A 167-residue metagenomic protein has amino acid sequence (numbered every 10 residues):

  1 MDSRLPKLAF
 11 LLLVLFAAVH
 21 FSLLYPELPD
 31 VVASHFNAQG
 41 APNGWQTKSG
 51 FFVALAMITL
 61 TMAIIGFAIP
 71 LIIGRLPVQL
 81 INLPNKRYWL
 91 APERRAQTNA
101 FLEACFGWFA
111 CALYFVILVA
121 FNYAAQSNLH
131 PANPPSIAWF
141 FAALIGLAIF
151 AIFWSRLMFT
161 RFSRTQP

Functional and structural regions predicted by a protein language model:
M1-V14, A100-A104: Alpha-helical transmembrane segments and their helix-start/interface "positive-inside/aromatic belt" motifs in integral
F10, T59-R75, A112-F121, A151-R161: Transmembrane alpha-helical segments in integral membrane proteins
L12-L13, T47-I69, A138-A148: Alpha-helical transmembrane segments
V19, W108-L129: Alpha-helical transmembrane segments and their membrane-interface junctions in multi-pass membrane proteins
F21-V53: Active-site and channel-lining beta-strand-loop segments that bind or position nucleotide-derived/phosphorylated
F52, Y123, S127-P167: Alpha-helical transmembrane segments and their immediate juxtamembrane interface regions
L76-A96, P167: Juxtamembrane inter-helical linkers in multi-pass membrane proteins
E93-L113: Loop-to-transmembrane boundary segments
